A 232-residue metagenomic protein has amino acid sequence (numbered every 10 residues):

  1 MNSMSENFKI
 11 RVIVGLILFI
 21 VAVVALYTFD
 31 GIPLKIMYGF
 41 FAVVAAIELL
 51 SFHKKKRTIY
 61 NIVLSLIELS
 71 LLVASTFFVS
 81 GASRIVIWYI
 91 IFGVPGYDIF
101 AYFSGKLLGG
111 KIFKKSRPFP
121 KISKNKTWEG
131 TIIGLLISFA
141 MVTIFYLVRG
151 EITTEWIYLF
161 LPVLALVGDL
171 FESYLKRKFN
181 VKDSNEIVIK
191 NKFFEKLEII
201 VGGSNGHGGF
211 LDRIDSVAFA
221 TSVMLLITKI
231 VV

Functional and structural regions predicted by a protein language model:
M1, D30-P33, A42, I59: Disordered, low-complexity tails and leader-like regions
M1-L16, I47-A220: Interhelical loop and helix-boundary elements at the membrane-water interface of polytopic inner-membrane proteins
F8-A25, Y38: The first (N-terminal) embedded transmembrane alpha-helix
V21-K35, F52: Short, hydrophobic transmembrane alpha-helix segments
L34-G39, Y89: Hydrophobic alpha-helical membrane segments of integral membrane proteins
G39-L49: Central hydrophobic cores of alpha-helical transmembrane segments in multi-pass inner-membrane proteins across all
L226-V232: Juxtamembrane boundary at the C-terminal end of a transmembrane helix
